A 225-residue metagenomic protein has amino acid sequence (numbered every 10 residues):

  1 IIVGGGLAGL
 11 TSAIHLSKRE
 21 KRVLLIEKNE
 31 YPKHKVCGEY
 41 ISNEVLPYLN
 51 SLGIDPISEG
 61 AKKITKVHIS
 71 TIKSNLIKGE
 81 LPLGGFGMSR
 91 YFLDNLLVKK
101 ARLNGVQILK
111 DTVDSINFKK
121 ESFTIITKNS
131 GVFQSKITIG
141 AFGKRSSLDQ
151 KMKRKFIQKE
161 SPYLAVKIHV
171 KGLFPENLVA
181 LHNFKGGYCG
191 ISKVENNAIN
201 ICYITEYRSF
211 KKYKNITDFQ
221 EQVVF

Functional and structural regions predicted by a protein language model:
V3-G5, I14-C37: Glycine-rich FAD pyrophosphate-binding loop
G9-L10: N-terminal Rossmann-fold NAD(P) dinucleotide-binding loop
H15, L96, K100: Rossmann-fold NAD(P)-dependent oxidoreductase module
R19, K100-F225: Predominantly flavin-linked oxidoreductase catalytic cores and closely associated redox partners
R22-V23, D55, Q107: Residue-level detector of anion-binding/catalytic polar loops
E27-E30, L83, Y203-Y207: Short, histidine-centered active-site or binding-site loop motifs used for metal coordination, general acid-base
V45-L96, F118: A conserved beta-strand/loop capping segment in the N-terminal third of enzymes that catalyze redox or closely related
